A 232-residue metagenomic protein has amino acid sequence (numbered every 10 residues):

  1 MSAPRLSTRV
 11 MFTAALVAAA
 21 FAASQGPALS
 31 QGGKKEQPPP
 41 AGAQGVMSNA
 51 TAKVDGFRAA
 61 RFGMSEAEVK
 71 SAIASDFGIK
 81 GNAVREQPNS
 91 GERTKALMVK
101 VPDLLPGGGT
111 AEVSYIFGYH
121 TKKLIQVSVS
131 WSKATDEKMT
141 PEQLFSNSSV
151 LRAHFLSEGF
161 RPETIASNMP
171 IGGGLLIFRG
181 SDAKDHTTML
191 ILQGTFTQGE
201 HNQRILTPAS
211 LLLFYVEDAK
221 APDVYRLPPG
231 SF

Functional and structural regions predicted by a protein language model:
M1, A20, A59: Short, flexible active-site loop motifs that bind/organize anionic cofactors or intermediates
S2-A14: Bacterial N-terminal signal peptides that target proteins for export
V10-T13, A52, G107: Short hydrophobic/aromatic segments of transmembrane alpha-helices and their interfaces
T13-S24: Bacterial N-terminal signal peptides
A22, A28-G32: Boundary at the C-terminal end of the N-terminal hydrophobic targeting segment
Q31-R85, G91, Q126-F232: Non-cytosolic coordination micro-motifs
K80-K133: Mid-chain, structured segments of secreted extracytoplasmic proteins
